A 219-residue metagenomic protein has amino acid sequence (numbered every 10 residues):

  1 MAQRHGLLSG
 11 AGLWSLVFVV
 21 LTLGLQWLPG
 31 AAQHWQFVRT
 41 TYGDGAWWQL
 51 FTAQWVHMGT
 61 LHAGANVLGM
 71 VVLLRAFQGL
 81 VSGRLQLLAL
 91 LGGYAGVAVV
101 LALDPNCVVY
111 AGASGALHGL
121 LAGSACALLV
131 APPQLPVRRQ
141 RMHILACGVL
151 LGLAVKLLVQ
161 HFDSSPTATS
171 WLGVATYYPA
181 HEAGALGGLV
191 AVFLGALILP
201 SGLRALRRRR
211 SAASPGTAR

Functional and structural regions predicted by a protein language model:
M1-G10, L157-R219: C-terminal transmembrane module of polytopic alpha-helical membrane proteins
R4-L7, R75-R84, P132-H143: Membrane-interface helix-boundary motifs at transmembrane edges
L13-P29, M70-S124, L145-L158: Small-polar-interrupted transmembrane alpha-helices in polytopic inner-membrane proteins
W27-L28, A76-L80, S124-Q134, A191-P200: Structural signal for the C-terminal ends of transmembrane alpha-helices and the immediately following loop
L28-Y42: Interfacial/capping segments of alpha-helical transmembrane domains
A46-V67: Interfacial helix-start motif at the membrane-water boundary
V56-G59, L101-A111, T167, W171: Membrane-interface helix caps and helix-loop-helix hairpins in membrane proteins
A63-M70, A111-A122, G173-G195: Alpha-helical transmembrane segments that form the membrane-embedded catalytic/substrate-binding core of multi-pass
